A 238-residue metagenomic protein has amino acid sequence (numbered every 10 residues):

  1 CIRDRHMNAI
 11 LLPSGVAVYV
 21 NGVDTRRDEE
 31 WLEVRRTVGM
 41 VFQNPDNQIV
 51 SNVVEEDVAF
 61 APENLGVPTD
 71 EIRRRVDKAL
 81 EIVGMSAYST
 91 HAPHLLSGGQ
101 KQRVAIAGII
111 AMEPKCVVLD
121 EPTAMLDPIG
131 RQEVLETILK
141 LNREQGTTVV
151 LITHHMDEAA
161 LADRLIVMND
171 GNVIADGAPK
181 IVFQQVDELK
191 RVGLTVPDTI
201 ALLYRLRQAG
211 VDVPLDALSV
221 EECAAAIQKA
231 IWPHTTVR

Functional and structural regions predicted by a protein language model:
N8: Helix-to-loop junction immediately C-terminal to a conserved catalytic motif
A17-E33: ABC ATPase NBD Q-loop/coupling interface
D70-Y88: Conserved ABC ATPase "signature" region
A92-L96, Q100: Conserved ABC ATPase signature
E113: Conserved catalytic motifs of ABC-family nucleotide-binding domains
V117-D120: Catalytic Walker B motif of ABC-type/P-loop ATPase nucleotide-binding domains
